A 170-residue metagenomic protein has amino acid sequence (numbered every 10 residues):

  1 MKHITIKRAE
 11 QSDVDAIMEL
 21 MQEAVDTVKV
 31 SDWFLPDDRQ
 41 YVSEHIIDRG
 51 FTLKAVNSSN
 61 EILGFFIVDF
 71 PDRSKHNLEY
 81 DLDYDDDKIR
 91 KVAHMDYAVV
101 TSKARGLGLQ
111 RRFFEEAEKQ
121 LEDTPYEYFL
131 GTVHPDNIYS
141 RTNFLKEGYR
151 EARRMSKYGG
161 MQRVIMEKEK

Functional and structural regions predicted by a protein language model:
H3-E19, V30: A short beta-loop-alpha structural element at the N-terminal edge of CoA-dependent acyl/N-acetyltransferase catalytic
M18, Q22-E44: Conserved GNAT-fold acetyl-CoA-binding loop/helix
V42-K54, D69-K75, H94: A short helix-loop-beta-strand connector motif used in the catalytic cores of GNAT acetyltransferases and, in some
I67-Y97: Conserved acyl-donor/pantetheine-binding loop and adjacent beta-alpha core of acyl/acetyltransferases and related
Y97-V100, G106-K119, T142, K146: Conserved acetyl-CoA-binding loop-helix of GNAT-fold acetyltransferases
R111, D123, P135-R153: Conserved active-site alpha-helix within GNAT-family acetyltransferase domains
L121-V133: Conserved GNAT acetyl-CoA-binding A-motif
S156-K170: C-terminal "cap" of GNAT-fold acetyltransferases
